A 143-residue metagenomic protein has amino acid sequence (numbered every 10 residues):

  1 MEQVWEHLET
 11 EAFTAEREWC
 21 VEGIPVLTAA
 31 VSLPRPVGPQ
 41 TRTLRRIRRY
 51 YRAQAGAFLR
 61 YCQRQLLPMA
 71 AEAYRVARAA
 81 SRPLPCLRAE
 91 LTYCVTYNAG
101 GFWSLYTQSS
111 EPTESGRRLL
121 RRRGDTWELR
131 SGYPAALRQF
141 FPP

Functional and structural regions predicted by a protein language model:
M1-P143: Compositionally biased intrinsically disordered regions enriched in Thr/Gly
